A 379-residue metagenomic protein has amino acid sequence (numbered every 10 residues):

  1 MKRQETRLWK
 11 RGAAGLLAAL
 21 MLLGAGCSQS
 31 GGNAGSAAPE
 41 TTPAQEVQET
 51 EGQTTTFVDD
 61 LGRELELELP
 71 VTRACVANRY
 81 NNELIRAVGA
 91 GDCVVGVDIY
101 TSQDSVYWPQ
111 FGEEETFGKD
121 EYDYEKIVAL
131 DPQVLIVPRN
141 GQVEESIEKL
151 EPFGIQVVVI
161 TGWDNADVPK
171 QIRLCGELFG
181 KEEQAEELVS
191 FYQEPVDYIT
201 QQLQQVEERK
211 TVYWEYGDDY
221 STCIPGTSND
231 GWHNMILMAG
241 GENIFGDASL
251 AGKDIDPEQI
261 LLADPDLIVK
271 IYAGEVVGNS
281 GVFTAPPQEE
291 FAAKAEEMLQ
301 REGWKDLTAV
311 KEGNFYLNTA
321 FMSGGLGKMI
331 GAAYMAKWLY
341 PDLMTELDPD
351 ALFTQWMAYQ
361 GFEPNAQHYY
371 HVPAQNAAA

Functional and structural regions predicted by a protein language model:
R7-G31: Sec-dependent N-terminal signal peptides of Gram-positive bacterial secreted proteins and lipoproteins
G26-T42: Bacterial lipoprotein signal-peptidase II cleavage site
A38-E68: N-terminal low-complexity, Pro/Thr/Ser-rich intrinsically disordered segments that act as propeptides or flexible
Q53-T54, E64-E66, E145-I224, E242-F245 (+2 more regions): Extracytoplasmic substrate-binding proteins
D60-G62, E114-E125, A248-P257: Short helix-initiation/N-cap motifs at beta->coil->alpha
R73-A77, V95-D98, G118, V134-P138 (+5 more regions): Structural recognition of the beta-strand scaffold that forms the well-ordered cores of secreted hydrolase catalytic
V76-A129, V134-N140: A short, structured surface patch at a secondary-structure boundary
G226-E296, Q300-E302: Flexible, glycine-rich surface segments
